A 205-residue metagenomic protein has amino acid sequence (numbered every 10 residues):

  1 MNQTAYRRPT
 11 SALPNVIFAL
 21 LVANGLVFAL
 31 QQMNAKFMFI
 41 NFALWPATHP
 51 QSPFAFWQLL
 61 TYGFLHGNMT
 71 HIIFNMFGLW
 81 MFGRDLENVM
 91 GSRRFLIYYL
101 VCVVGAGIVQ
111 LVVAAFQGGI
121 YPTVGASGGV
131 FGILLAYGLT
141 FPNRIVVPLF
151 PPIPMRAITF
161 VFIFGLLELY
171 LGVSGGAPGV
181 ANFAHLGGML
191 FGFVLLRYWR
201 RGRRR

Functional and structural regions predicted by a protein language model:
M1-R205: A detector for small-residue-rich transmembrane helices and their helix-helix packing motifs
